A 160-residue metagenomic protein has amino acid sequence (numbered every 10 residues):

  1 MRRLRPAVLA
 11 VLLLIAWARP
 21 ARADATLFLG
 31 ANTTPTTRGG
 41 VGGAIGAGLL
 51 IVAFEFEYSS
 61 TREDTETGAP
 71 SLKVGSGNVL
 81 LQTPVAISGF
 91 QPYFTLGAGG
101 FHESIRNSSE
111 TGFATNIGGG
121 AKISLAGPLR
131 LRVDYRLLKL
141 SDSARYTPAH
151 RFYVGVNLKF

Functional and structural regions predicted by a protein language model:
M1-V8: Bacterial N-terminal signal peptides that target proteins for export
V8-A16: Bacterial N-terminal signal peptides
W17-A23: Sec/Tat signal peptide C-region and signal peptidase I cleavage site
A23-P35, A149, Y153, N157-L158: Outer-membrane pore/translocation modules
T26-F28, F101-E103, K139: Extracytoplasmic loops and strand-loop junctions of Gram-negative outer membrane beta-barrel proteins
G30-V41, D64-S71, I105-E110, S141-A149: Solvent-exposed loop/turn segments connecting transmembrane beta-strands in outer-membrane beta-barrel proteins
G46-T115, I123-G127, L131-V133, F152-F160: Gram-negative (and chloroplast) outer-membrane scaffold detector with strong preference for beta-barrel transmembrane
